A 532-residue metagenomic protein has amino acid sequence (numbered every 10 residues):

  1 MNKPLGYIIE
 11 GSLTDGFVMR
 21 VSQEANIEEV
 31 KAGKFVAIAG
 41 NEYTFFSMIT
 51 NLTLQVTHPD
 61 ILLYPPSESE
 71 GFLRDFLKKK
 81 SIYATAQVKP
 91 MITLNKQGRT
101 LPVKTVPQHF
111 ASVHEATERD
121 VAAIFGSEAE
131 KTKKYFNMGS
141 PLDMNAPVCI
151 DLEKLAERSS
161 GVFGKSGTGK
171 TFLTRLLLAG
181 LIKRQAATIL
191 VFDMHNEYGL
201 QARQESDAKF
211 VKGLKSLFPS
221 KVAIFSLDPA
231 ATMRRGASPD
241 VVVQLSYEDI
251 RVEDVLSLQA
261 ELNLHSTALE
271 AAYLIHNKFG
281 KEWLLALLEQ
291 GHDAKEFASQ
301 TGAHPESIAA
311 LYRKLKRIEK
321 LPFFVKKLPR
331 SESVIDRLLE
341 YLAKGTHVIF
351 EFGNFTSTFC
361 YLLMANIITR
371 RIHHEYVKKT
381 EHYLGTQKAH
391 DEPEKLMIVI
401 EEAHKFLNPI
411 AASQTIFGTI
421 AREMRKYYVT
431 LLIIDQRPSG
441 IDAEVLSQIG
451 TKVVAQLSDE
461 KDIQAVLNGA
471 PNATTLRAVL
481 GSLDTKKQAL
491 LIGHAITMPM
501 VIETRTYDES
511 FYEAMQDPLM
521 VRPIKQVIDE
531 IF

Functional and structural regions predicted by a protein language model:
M1-F163, F172-L177, H390-E392, S413-Q414: Basic- and hydrophobic-enriched, low-structure N-terminal and domain-boundary segments that flank ATP-binding catalytic
K78, A421-E503: Conserved ATP-driven motor cores of ASCE-family P-loop NTPases powering translocation/secretion/packaging/pilus
K133-S226, A443, L491: Glycine-rich phosphate-binding loop of nucleotide-binding enzymes
L181-K183, R371-V377, F417-L432: Substrate-engagement module of ASCE P-loop NTPases
A186-L190, K344-H347, P393-M397, Y427-L432: Loop/turn-to-beta-strand initiation segments
T188-Y198, R203, Y383-L384, M424-P438: Sensor-1/coupling segment of RecA-like P-loop NTPase cores
N196-A208, F225-T419, T485-A495: P-loop NTPase motor domains
K486-F532: Conserved P-loop NTPase motor module
